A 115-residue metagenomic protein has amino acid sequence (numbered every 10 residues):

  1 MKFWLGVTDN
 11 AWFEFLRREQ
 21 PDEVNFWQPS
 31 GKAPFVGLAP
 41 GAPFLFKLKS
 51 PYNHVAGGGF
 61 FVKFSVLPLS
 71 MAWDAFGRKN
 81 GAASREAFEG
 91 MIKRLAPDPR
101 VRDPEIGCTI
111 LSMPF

Functional and structural regions predicted by a protein language model:
M1-P40, L48-S50: Compositionally biased, charged N-terminal/linker segments
P40-A42, I92: Short linear interaction motifs
H54-F115: Aromatic- and Lys/Arg-enriched surface recognition patch
